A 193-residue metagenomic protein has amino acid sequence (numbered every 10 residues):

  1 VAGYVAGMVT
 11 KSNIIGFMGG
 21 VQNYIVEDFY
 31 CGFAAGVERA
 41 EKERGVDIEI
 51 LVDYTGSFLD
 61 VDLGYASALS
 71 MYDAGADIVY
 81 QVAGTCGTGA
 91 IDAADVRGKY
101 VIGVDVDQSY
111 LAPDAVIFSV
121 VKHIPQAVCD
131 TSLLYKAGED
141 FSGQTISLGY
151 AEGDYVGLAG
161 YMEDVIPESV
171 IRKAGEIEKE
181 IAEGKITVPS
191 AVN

Functional and structural regions predicted by a protein language model:
V1-N193: A residue-level marker of the well-folded mature domains of exported/periplasmic proteins
